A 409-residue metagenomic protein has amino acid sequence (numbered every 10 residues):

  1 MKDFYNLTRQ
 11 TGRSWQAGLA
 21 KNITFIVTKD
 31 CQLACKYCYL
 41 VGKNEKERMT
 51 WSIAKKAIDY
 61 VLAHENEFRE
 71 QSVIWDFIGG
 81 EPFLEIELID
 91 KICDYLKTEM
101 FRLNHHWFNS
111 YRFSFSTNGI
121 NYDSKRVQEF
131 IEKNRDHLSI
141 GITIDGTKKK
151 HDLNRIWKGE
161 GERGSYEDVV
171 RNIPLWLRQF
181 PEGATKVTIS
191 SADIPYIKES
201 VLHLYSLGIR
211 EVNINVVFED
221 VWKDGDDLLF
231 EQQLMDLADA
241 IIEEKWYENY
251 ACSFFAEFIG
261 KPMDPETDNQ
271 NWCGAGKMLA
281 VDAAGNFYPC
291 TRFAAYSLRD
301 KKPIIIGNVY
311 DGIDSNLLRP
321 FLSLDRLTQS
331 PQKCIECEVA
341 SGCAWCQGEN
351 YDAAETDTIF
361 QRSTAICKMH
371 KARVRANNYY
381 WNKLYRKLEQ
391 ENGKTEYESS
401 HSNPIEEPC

Functional and structural regions predicted by a protein language model:
M1-Q10, Q329-C409: Radical SAM enzyme core and accessory elements
M1-T24, F68: N-terminal [4Fe-4S]-dependent radical SAM core
A17-I53: Canonical Radical SAM [4Fe-4S] cluster-binding loop centered on the CxxxCxxC motif and its immediate flanking residues
D30-L40, P289-R292, Q332-E349: Local cysteine-cluster metal-coordination motifs and their immediate loop/turn environment, predominantly Fe-S cluster
L62-A63, E67-D76, E85-V216: Radical SAM/AdoMet-radical enzyme domain recognition
K198-P265: Long, K/E/R/D-enriched contiguous segments that form extended
Q232-P262, R292-A344: C-terminal accessory region of radical SAM enzymes
W272-G276: Short, small/polar residue-rich loop motifs at catalytic or cofactor-binding pockets
